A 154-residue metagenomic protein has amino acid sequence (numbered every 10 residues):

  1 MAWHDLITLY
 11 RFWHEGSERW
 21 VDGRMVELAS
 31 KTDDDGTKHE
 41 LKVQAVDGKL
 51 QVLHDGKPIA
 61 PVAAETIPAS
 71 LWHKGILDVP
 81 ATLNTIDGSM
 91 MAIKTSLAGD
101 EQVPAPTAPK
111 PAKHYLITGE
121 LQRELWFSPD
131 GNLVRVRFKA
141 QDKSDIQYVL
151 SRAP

Functional and structural regions predicted by a protein language model:
M1-D47, L53-H54, T66-P154: Acidic, serine/threonine-rich low-complexity disordered tracts
A63: Glycine-rich, flexible loop/turn motifs
